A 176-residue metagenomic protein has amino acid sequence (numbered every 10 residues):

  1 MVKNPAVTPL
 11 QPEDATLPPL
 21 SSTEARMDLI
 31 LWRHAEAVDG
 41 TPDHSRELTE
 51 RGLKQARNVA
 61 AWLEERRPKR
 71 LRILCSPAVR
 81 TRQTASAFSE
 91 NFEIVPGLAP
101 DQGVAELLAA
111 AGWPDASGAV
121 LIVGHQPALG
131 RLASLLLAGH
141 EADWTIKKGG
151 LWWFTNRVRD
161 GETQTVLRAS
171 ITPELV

Functional and structural regions predicted by a protein language model:
M1-T8: Extreme N-terminal basic, low-complexity initiation segments that serve as generic localization/processing leaders
K3, T16, S22-T23: Short, positively charged and aromatic/hydrophobic N-terminal segments
S22-A105, G139-G149: Active-site-proximal alpha-helix that buttresses catalytic centers in soluble enzyme cores
W32, L74-S76, V123, A133 (+1 more regions): Short hydrophobic segments within beta-strands
L108-D115, G161: Short, surface-exposed amphipathic charged segments that create phosphate/polyanion-binding patches used for binding
P114-L121, Q126-G149, Q164: Non-DNA-binding regulatory cores of transcription-related proteins, predominantly C-terminal effector-binding
H140-V166, T172-L175: Domain-level recognition of soluble alpha/beta enzyme cores, biased toward histidine phosphatases/phosphomutases
